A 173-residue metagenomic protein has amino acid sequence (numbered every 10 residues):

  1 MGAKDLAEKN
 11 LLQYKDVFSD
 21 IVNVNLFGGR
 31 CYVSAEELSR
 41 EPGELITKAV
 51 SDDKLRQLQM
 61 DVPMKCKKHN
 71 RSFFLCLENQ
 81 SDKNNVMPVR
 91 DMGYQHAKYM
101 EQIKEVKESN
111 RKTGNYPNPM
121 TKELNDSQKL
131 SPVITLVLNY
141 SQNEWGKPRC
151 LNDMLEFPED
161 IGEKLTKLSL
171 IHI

Functional and structural regions predicted by a protein language model:
M1-H172: Accessory alpha/beta interaction modules
